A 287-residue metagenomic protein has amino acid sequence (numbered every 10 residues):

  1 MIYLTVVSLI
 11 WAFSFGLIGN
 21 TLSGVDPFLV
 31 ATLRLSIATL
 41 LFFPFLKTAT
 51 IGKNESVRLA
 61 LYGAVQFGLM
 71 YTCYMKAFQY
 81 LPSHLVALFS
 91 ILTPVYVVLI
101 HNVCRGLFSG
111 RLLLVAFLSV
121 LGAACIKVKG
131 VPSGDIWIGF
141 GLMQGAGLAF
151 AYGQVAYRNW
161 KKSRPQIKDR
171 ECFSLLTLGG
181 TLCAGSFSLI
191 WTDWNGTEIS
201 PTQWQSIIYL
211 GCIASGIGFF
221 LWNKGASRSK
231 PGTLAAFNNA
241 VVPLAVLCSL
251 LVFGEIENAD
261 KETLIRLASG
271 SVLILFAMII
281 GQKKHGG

Functional and structural regions predicted by a protein language model:
M1-L29, P132-N159, L182, Q205 (+5 more regions): Glycine-/small-residue-enriched transmembrane alpha-helix faces in small-molecule transporters and effluxers
M1-S8, T50-K76, A116, I138-A146 (+3 more regions): Loop-to-transmembrane-helix transition segments
I10, S14-F15, F43-S90, A123-I126 (+1 more regions): Specific transmembrane alpha-helical segments of multi-pass solute transporters/efflux pumps, especially DMT/EamA
F13, L17-N20, G24, I37-K53 (+5 more regions): Membrane-interface helix-cap regions at the ends of transmembrane helices in multi-pass membrane proteins
T21, V30, R34, A77 (+7 more regions): Hydrophobic/aromatic residues within transmembrane alpha-helices of multi-pass small-molecule transporters
L33, L85-L92, Y157-T181, C212-L251: Helix-helix packing/entry segments at the starts of transmembrane helices
T39-F42, V97-V98, S133-T192, I207 (+1 more regions): Transmembrane alpha-helical segments that form core, pore/gating elements of small-molecule transporters/exporters
F42, I91-L92, F108-K129, A240 (+2 more regions): Hydrophobic transmembrane alpha-helices of multi-pass small-molecule transport proteins
